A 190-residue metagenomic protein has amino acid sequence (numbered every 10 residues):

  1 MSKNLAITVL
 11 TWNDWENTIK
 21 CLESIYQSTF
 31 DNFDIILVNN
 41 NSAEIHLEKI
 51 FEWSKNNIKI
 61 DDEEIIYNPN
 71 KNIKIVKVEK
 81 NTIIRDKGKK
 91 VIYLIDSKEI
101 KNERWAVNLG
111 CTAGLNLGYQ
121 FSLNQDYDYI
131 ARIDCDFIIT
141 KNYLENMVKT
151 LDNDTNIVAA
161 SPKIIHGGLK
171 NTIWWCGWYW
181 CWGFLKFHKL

Functional and structural regions predicted by a protein language model:
M1-Q27, I84-K87: N-proximal low-complexity "stem/linker" segments adjacent to membrane-targeting elements
L22-E23, L47, N116, K141-D152: Short alpha-helix within the catalytic core of nucleotide-sugar-dependent glycosyltransferases
E23-N32, W53-N57: Short, acidic, metal-binding catalytic loop of nucleotide-sugar glycosyltransferases
N39-K55, K59-E63, N68-K77: A conserved acidic beta->alpha catalytic loop
R104-S122: Glycine-rich, basic loop-to-helix element that forms the pyrophosphate-binding segment of sugar-nucleotide handling
Y127-I138: Short beta-strand-to-loop acidic/aromatic patch adjacent to the donor-nucleotide binding site
N142-W175: Conserved donor NDP-sugar-binding/catalytic core segment of glycosyltransferases
Y179-L190: Short, flexible, basic/aromatic active-site loop/helix in glycosyltransferases
